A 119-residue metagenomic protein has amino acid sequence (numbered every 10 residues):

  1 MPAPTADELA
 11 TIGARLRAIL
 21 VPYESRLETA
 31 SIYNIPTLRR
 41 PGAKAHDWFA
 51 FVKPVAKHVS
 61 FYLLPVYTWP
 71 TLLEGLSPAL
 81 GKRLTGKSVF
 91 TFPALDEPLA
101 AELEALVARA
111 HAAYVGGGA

Functional and structural regions predicted by a protein language model:
M1-A119: Charge-dense, helix-prone N-terminal extensions
